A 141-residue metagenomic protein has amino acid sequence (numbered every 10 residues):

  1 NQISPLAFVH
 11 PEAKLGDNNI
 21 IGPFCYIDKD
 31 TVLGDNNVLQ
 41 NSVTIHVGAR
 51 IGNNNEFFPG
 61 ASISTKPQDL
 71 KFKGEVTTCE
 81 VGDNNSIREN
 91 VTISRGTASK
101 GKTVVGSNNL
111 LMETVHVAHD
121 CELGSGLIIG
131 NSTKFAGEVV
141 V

Functional and structural regions predicted by a protein language model:
Q2-V141: Structural signal for interior beta-strand "rungs" in well-ordered beta-sheet cores of soluble enzyme domains
